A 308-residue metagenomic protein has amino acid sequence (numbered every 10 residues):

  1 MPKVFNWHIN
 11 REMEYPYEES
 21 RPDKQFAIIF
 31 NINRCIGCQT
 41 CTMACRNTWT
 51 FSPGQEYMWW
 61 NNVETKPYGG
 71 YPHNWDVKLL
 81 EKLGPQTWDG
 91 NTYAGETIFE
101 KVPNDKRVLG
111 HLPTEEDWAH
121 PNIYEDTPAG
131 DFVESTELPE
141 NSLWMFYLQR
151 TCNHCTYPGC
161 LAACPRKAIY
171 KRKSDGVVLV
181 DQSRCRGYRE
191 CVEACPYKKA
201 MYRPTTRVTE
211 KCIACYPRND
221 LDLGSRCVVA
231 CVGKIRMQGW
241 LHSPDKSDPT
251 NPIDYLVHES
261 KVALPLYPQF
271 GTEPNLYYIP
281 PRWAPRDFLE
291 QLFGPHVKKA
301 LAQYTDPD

Functional and structural regions predicted by a protein language model:
M1-D308: Non-ligating segments of multi-cofactor redox enzymes
